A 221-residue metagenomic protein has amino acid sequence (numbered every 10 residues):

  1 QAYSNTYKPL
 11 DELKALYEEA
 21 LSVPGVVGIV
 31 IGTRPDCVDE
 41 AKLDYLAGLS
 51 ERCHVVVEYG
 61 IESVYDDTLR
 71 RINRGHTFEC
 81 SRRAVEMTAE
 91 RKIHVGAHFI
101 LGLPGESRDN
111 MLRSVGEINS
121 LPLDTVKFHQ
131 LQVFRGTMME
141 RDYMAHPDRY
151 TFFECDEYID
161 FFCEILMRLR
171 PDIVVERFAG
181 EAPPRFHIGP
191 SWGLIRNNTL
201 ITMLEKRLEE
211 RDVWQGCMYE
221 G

Functional and structural regions predicted by a protein language model:
Q1-L10, V23-V38, C53-S81, K127-H129: Core AdoMet radical
K8, E12, I72-C80, E106-R113 (+2 more regions): Alpha-helix N-cap and loop-to-helix initiation/capping positions
D11-A20, A47, S107-D124, E181-L204: Short, electropositive alpha-helical surface patch
K14, D39-L43, I159: Structural motif corresponding to alpha-helix initiation and N-cap regions
Y17-I29, T33-P35, V115-E154: N-terminal/domain-start segments enriched in small and hydrophobic, helix-friendly residues, covering either
Y17-P24, D44-H54, E86-E90: Acidic (Asp/Glu)-rich catalytic clusters
E79-M139, D156-E181: Conserved C-terminal portion of the radical SAM core fold that forms the substrate/S-adenosylmethionine-binding
T125, Q132-G221: Auxiliary Fe-S-binding modules of radical SAM enzymes
